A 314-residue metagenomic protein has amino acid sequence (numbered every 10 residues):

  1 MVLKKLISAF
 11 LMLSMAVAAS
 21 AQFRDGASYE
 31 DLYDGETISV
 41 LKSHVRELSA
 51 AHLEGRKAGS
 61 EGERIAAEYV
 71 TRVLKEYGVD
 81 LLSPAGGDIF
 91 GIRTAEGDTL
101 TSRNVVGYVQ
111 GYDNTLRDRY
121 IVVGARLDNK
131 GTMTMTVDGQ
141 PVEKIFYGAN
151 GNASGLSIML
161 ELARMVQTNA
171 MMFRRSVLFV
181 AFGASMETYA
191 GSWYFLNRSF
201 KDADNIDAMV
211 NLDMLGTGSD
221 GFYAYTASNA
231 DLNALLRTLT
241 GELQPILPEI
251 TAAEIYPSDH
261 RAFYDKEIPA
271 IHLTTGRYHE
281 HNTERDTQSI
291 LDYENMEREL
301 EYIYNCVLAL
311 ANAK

Functional and structural regions predicted by a protein language model:
M1-R24: Bacterial Sec-dependent N-terminal signal peptides
R24-I65, Y77, A208-T217, H279-D286: N-terminal capping segment at the start of a domain
A27-G35, A51-E61, I92-E96, P141-N152 (+4 more regions): Second-shell loop/turn segments in exported
L48, L74, A95-V137: Acidic/His- and Gly-rich active-site-bordering loop/insert found across diverse amide/peptide-bond hydrolases
R56-Q110: A non-catalytic alpha/beta surface segment that caps or lines the substrate-entry region of metallo-dependent hydrolase
G107, V123-G124, D128-N129, M133-T188 (+1 more regions): Alpha-helical metal-binding/catalytic segments enriched in His/Glu/Asp
F182-H279: Metal-dependent peptidase/peptidase-like ectodomains
H279-K314: His/Asp/Glu-rich mid-to-C-terminal helical/loop segments that flank catalytic regions of hydrolases
